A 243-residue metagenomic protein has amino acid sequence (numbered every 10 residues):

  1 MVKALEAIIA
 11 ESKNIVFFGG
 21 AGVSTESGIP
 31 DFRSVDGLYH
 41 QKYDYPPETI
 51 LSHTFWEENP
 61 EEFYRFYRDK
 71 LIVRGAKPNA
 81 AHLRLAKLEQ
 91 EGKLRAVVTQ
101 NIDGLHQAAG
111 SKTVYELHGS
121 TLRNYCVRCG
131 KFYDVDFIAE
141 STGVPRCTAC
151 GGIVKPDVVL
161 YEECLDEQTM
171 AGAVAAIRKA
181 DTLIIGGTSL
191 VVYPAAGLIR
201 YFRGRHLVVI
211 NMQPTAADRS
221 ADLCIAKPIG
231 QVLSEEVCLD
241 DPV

Functional and structural regions predicted by a protein language model:
M1-V243: Conserved catalytic core of sirtuin-type NAD+-dependent deacylases
